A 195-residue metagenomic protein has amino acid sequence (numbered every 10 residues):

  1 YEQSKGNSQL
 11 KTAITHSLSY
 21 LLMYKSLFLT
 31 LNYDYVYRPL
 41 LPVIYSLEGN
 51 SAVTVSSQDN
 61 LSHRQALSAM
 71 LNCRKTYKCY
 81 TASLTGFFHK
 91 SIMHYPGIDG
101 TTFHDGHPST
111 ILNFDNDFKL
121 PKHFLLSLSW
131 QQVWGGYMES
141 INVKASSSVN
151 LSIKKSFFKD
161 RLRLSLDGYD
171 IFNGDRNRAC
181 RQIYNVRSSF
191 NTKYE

Functional and structural regions predicted by a protein language model:
Y1-E2, Y35, P39-E48, M93-F103 (+3 more regions): Outer-membrane beta-barrel translocator domains and adjoining extracellular loop/strand segments of Gram-negative
Y1-Y37, S56-L67, N191-E195: Outer-membrane beta-barrel signature, preferentially recognizing the C-terminal barrel domain of Gram-negative
Q9-T15, N60-A66, Y77, T101-S109 (+3 more regions): Transmembrane beta-barrel outer-membrane domains
L10, L18-Y24, A69-K75, L112-F118 (+3 more regions): Residues on the lipid-exposed face of transmembrane beta-strands in outer-membrane beta-barrel proteins
A13, M23, N32-V36, T85-S91 (+2 more regions): Outer-membrane beta-barrel pore domains and translocons
S26-L31, C79-L84, K122-L128, F157-L164 (+1 more regions): Repeated loop/turn-to-beta-strand initiation elements of outer-membrane beta-barrel proteins
Y37, N60-Q131: Gram-negative outer-membrane beta-barrel transporters
F157-E195: C-terminal beta-signal and adjacent terminal beta-strands/loops of Gram-negative outer-membrane beta-barrel proteins
